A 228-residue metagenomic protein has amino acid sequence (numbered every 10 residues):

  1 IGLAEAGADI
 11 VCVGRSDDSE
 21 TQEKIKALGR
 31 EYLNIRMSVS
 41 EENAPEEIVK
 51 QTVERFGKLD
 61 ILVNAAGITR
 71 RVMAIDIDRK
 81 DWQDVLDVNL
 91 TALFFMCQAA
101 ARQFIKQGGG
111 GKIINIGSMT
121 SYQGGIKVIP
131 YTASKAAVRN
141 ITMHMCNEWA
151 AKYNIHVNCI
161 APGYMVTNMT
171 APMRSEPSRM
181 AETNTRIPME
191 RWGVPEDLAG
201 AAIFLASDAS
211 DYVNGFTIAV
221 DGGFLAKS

Functional and structural regions predicted by a protein language model:
I1-V11: Canonical Rossmann dinucleotide-binding motif of NAD(H)/NADP(H)-dependent dehydrogenases/reductases, specifically
M73-A74, D78-L86, R179, T183: Substrate-binding pocket helix/loop in short-chain dehydrogenase/reductase
C97, S134: Active-site helix of classical SDR
R102, N147-A151, D211: Alpha-helical segment proximal to the catalytic Tyr-Lys
S118: Residue(s) in the substrate-gating loop at a strand-loop-helix junction that position the organic substrate next
Q123, M189, A202-I203, N214-S228: Short C-terminal tail/terminal secondary-structure segment of NAD(P)H-dependent dehydrogenase/reductase domains
A151-H156, V213-G215: Short, small/polar-rich loop/turn modules that mediate ligand/substrate recognition or access, typified
